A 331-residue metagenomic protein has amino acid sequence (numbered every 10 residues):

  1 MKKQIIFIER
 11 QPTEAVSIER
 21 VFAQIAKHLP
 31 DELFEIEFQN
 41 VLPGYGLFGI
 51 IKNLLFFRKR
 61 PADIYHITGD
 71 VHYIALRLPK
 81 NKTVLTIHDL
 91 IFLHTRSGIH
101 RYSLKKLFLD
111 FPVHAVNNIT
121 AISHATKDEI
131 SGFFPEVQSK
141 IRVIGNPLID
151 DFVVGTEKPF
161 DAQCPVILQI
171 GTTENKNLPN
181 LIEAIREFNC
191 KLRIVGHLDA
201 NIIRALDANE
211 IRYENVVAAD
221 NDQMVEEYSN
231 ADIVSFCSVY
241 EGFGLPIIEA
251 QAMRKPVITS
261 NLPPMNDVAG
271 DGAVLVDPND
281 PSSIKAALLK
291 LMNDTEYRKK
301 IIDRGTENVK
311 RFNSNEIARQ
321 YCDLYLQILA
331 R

Functional and structural regions predicted by a protein language model:
M1-R331: Carbohydrate transferase catalytic cores enriched for Leloir-type hexosyltransferases
